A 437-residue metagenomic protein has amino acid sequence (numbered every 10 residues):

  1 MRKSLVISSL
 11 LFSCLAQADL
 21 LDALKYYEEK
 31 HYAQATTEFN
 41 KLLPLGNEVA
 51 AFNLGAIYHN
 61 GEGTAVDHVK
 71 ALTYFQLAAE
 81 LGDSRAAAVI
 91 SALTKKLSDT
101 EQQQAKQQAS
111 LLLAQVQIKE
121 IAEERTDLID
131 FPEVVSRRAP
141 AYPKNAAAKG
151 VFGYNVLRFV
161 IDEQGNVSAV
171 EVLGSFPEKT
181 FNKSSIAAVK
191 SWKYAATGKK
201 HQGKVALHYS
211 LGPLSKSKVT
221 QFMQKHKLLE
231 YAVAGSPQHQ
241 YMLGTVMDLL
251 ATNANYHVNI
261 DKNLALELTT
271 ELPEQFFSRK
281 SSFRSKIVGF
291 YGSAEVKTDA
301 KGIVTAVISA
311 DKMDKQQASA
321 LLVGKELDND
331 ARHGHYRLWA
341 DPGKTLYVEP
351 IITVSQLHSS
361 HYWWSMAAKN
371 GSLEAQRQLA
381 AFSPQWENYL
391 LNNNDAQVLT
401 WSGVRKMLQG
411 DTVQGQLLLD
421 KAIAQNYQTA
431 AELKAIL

Functional and structural regions predicted by a protein language model:
S13-L15: N-terminal signal peptide c-region/cleavage motif recognized by signal peptidases
D19, Y26-H31, P44-E48, N60-E62 (+10 more regions): Short helix-capping/linker turns of helical repeat alpha-solenoids
D19-Y26, A51-N60, S91-K96, V246-L249 (+3 more regions): Hydrophobic face of amphipathic alpha-helices that form TPR/SEL1-like repeat modules and related alpha-solenoid
D19-Y27, T36, F52-A56, K225 (+6 more regions): Alpha-helical tetratricopeptide repeat
F39, F75, L228, W364 (+2 more regions): Hydrophobic/aromatic packing residues within the alpha-helices of TPR/SEL1-like helical repeat arrays
G63, L93-A122, K218, Q385-W386 (+1 more regions): Alpha-helical linker/edge segments of TPR/alpha-solenoid repeat scaffolds and analogous pre-/post-domain helices
L113, Q117-R158, S184-Q224, Q240-A251 (+2 more regions): Short proline/glycine- and basic residue-enriched helix-capping loop/turn segments at helix->loop/beta transitions
